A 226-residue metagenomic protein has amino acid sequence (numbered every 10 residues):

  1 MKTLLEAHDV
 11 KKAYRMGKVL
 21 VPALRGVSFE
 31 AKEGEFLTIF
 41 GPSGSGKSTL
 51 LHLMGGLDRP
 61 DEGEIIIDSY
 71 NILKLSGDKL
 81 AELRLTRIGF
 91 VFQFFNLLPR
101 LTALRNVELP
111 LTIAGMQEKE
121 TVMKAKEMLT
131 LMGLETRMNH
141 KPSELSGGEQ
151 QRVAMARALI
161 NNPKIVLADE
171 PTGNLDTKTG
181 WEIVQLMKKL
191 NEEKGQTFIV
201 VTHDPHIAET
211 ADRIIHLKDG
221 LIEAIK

Functional and structural regions predicted by a protein language model:
M1-T3, K226: Short, Lys/Arg-enriched, disordered terminal segments
L4-L217: ABC family nucleotide-binding domain
I214-K226: H-loop (His-switch) and adjacent beta-strand-loop-beta switch element of ABC-type ATPase nucleotide-binding domains
